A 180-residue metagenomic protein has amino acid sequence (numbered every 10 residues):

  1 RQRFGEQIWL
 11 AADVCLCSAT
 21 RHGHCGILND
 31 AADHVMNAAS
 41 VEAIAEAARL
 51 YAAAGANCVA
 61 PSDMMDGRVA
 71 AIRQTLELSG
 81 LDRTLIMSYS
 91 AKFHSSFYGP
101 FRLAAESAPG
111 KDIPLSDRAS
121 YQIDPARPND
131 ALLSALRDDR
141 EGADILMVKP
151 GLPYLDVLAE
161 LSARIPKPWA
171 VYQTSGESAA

Functional and structural regions predicted by a protein language model:
R1-A180: Alpha/beta enzyme core
